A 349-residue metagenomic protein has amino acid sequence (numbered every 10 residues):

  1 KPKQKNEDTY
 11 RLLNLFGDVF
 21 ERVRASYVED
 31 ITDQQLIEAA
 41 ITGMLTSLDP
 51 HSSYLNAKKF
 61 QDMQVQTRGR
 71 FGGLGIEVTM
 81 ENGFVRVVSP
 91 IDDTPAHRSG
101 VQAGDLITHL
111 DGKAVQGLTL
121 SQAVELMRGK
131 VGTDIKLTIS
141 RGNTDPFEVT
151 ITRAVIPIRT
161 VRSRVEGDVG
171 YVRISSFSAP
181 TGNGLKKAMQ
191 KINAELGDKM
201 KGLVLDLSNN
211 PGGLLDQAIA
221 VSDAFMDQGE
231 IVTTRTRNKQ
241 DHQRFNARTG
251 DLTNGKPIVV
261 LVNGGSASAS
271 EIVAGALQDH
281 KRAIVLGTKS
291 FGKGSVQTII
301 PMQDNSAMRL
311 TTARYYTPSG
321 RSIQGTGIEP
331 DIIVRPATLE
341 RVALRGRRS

Functional and structural regions predicted by a protein language model:
K1-S53, R335: Terminal targeting/pro-maturation regions of precursor/exported proteins
E7-D8, L12, R24-D33, R86-S89 (+2 more regions): Cleft-lining beta-strand/loop regions that shape enzyme active-site pockets
A39, H51-S89: PDZ/PDZ-like peptide-tail recognition elements
Q66-R68, R128, I323: Short Gly/Pro-enriched turn/cap motifs at secondary-structure boundaries
M302-A313: Short acidic, Pro/Gly- and aromatic-enriched capping/linker segments at domain boundaries
R314, S319-S349: Conserved functional hotspot residues or short segments at active or partner-binding sites across diverse domains
